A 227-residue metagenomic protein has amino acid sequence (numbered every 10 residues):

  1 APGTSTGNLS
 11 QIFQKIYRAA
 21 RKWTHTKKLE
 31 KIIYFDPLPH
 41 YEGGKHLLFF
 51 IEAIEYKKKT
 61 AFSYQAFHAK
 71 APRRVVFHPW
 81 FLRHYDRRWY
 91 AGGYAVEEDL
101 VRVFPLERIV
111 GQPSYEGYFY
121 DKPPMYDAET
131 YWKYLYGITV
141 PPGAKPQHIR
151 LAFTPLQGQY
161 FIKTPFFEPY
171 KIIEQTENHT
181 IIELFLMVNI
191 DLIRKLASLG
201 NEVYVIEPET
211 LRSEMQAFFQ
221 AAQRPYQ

Functional and structural regions predicted by a protein language model:
A1-Q65: Bulky hydrophobic/aromatic content
I51-R102: Loop-centered beta-sheet repeat module
Q65, Y94-V96, Y115-Y118, Q216: Surface loops and adjacent helix of pleckstrin homology
R74-V76, V103-L106, R150, I181-E183: Well-ordered beta-strand positions in beta-sheet-rich domains
R87-R88, E107, E177-T180: Beta-strand-connecting loop/turn residues
E97-Y131: Flexible linker/loop signature enriched in Pro/Ser/Thr and Pro/Gly
T130-Q227: Polybasic (Lys/Arg-rich)
